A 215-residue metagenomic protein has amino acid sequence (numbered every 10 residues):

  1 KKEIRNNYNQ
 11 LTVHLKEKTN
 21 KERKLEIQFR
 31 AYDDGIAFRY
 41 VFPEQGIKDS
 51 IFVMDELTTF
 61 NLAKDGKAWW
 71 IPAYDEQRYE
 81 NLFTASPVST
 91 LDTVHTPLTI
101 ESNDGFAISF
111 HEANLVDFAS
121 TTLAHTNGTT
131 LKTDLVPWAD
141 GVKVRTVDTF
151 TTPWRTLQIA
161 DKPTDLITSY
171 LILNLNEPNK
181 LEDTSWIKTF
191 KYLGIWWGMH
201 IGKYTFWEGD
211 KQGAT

Functional and structural regions predicted by a protein language model:
K1-N179: N-terminal accessory beta-strand-rich subdomains and adjacent acidic, glycine-rich linkers that precede catalytic cores
P137-W138, T149-F150, H200, E208-G209 (+1 more regions): Substrate-binding/charge-relay-adjacent region of secreted/lumenal peptidase catalytic domains
T152, L181-I201: N-terminal capping/lid subdomain adjacent to the active-site entrance of alpha/beta enzymes
P163-S169, T184, H200-E208: Conserved mixed alpha/beta catalytic, RNA-binding, or beta-rich assembly cores of soluble enzyme, regulatory
K191-I195, G202-T215: Substrate-binding cleft of carbohydrate-active enzyme catalytic domains
